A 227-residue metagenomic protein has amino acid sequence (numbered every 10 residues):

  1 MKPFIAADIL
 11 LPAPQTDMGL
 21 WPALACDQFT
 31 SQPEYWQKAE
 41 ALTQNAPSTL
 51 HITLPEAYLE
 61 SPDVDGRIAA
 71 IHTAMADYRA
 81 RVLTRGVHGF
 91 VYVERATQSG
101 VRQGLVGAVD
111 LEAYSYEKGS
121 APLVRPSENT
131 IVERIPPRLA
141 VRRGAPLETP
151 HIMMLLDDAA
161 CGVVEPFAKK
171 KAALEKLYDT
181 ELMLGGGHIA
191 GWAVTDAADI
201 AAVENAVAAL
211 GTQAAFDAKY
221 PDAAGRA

Functional and structural regions predicted by a protein language model:
M1-M183, G187: N-terminal extension/subdomain marker
A70, A74, P137, D199-N205 (+1 more regions): Exposed alpha-helical structural elements
R142, A172, A198-A201, A208-A209 (+2 more regions): A sequence-level detector for short glycine-anchored, His/Arg-bearing signature motifs that mark catalytic or binding
E175-T212: A short, charged helix-loop
